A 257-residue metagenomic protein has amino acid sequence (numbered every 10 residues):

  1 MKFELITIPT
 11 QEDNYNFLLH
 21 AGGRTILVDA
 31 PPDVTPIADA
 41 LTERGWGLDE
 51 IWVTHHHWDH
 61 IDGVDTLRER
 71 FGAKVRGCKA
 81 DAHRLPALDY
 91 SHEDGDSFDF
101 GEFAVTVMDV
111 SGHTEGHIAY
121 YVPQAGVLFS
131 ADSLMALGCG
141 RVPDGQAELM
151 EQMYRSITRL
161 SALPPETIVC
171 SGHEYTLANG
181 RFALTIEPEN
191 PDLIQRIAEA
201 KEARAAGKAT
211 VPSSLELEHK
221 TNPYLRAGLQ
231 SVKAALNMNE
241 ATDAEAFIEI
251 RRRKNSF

Functional and structural regions predicted by a protein language model:
M1-R44, A119-A131, L137: Conserved beta-strand hairpin/beta-sheet module of binuclear metal-dependent hydrolase folds, prominently
Q11-E12, T25, P32-V107, G126 (+1 more regions): Active-site HxH/HxHxD metal-binding segment of metal-dependent hydrolases
L18-H20, S97-P123, V127, A162: Core dinuclear metal-dependent hydrolase active-site scaffold
L19, D29, H55, L67 (+7 more regions): Divalent metal-coordination and catalytic microenvironments
A30-P32, H56, A80-D81, H113-T114 (+4 more regions): Active-site metal-binding loops of divalent metal-dependent hydrolases
I51-I61, M108-G116, C170-T176: Histidine-centered catalytic micro-motifs
H83-P86, L137-Q146, N179: A short acidic, helix-capping loop that chelates divalent metal ions and anchors anionic groups
R155-T158, A162-I168, L177-F257: Accessory terminal helices/loops
